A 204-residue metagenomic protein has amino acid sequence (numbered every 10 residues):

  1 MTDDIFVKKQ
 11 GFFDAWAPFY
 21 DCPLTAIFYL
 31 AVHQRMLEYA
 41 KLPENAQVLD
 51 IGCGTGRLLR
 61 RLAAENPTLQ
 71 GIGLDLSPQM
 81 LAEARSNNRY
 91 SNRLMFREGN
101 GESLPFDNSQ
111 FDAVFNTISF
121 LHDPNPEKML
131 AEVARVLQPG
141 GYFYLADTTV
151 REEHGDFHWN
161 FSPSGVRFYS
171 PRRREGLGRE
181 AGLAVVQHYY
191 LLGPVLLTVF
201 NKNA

Functional and structural regions predicted by a protein language model:
M1-K41, R57-R61, M80-E83, N87 (+2 more regions): Conserved class I S-adenosyl-L-methionine
D4, Y144-T198: C-terminal alpha-helical "lid/dimerization" subdomain adjacent to the S-adenosyl-L-methionine
Q47, G141-Y142: Short glycine-centered segments of the SAM/dcSAM-binding site in methyltransferase folds
L49-I51, T55-S103: Class I SAM-dependent methyltransferase SAM/SAH-binding core
E102-A113: A short acidic, Gly/Pro-enriched loop at the edge of an enzyme's catalytic core that lines a small-molecule cofactor
A113-N125: A short SAM/SAH-binding and catalytic strip from SAM-dependent methyltransferases
E127-P139: A short glycine-rich, Lys/Arg-flanked "PGG" loop and its adjoining helix->strand segment in the class I
V199-A204: C-terminal lobe and adjacent flexible extensions of AdoMet/dcAdoMet transferase-like proteins
